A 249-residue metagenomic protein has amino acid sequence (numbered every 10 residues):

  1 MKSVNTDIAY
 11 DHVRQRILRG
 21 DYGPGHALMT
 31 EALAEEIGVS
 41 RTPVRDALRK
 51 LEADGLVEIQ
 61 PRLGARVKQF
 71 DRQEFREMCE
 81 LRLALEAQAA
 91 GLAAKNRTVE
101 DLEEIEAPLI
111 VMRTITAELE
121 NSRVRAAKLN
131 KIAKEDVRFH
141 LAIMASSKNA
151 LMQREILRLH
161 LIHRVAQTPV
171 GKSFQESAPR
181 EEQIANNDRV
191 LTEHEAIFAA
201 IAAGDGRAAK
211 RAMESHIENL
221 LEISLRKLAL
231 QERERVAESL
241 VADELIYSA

Functional and structural regions predicted by a protein language model:
M1-K95, L151, R226-A237, V241-A249: Short linear motifs at protein or domain termini
K2-T6, H26, M78, R125-K128 (+2 more regions): Alpha-helix initiation/capping motif
T6-I8, D21-P24, G38-R41, R62-V67 (+4 more regions): Short amphipathic alpha-helical segments, especially helix-boundary/capping motifs
T30, D71, N121-R125, E176-Q183: A short, mixed-charge helix-start or loop-turn motif at secondary-structure junctions
Q73, M78, Q88-A90, V99-S173 (+2 more regions): Conserved amphipathic alpha-helical segments that form helical-bundle/coiled-coil interaction surfaces
A94-N96, E104, I115-E118, A126-K128 (+4 more regions): Low-complexity, flexible helical/coil segments
P169-A249: C-terminal all-alpha effector/ligand-binding and dimerization domain of prokaryotic HTH-type transcriptional repressors
